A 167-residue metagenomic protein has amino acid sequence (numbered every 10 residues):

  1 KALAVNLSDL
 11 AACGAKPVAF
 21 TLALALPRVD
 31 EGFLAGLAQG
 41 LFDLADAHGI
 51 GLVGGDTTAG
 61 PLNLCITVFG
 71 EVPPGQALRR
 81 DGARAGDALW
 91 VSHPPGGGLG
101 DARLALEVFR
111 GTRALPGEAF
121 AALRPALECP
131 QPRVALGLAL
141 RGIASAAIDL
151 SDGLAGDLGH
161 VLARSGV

Functional and structural regions predicted by a protein language model:
K1-V167: Helix-biased detector of long, well-ordered alpha-helical tracts
